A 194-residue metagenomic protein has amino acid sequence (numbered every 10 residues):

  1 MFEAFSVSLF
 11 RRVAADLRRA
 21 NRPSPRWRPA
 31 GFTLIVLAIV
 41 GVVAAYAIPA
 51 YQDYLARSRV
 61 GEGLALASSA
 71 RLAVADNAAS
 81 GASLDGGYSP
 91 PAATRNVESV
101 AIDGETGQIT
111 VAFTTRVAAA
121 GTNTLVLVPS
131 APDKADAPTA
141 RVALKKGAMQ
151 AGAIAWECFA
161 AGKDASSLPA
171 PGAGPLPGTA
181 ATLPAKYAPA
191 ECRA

Functional and structural regions predicted by a protein language model:
M1-F32, V36: N-terminal leader/signal peptides at the extreme start of proteins
F2-E3, A79-A194: Periplasmic/extracellular, small/polar-rich flexible segments of pilin-like filament-forming proteins
F2-V13, V42-Y51, L127-S130: Long hydrophobic alpha-helices with heptad-repeat/coiled-coil character
N21-P23, W27, A47, L127 (+2 more regions): Selective for proline/serine-rich intrinsically disordered segments in cytosolic/nuclear regulatory regions
P23-E62, L66, A70: N-terminal single-pass transmembrane signal-anchor helix
R28-V43, A78-T94: Generic structural signal for short, solvent-exposed loop/turn connectors between secondary structure elements
G63-L84: N-terminal alpha-helical signal peptides/signal-anchor transmembrane segments
